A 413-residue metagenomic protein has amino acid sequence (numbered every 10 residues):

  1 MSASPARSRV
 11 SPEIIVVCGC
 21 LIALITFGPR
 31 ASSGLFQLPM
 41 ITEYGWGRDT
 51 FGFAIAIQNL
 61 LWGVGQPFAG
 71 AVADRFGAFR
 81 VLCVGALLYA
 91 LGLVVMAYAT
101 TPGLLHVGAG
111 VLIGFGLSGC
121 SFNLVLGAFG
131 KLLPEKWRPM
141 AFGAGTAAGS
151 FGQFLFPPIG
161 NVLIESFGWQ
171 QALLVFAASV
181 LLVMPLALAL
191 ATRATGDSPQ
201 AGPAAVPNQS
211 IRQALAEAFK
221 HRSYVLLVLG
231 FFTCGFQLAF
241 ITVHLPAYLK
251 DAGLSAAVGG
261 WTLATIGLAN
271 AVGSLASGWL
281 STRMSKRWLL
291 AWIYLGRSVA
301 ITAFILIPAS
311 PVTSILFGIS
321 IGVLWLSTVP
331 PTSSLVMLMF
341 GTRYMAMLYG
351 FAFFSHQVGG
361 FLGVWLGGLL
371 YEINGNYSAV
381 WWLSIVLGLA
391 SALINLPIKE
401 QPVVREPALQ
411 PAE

Functional and structural regions predicted by a protein language model:
A31, N59-P67, Q153-F154, G267-L275 (+1 more regions): Residue-level signature of mid-helix packing/kink "hotspots" within the transmembrane helices of 12-pass Major
S33-Q37, F219-S274: Extracytoplasmic gate region of multi-pass secondary transporters
M40, G119-L133, S327-F340: Intracellular juxtamembrane helix-capping segments at the cytosolic ends of symmetry-related transmembrane helices
G65-G77, S274-S285, E372: Helix-to-loop junctions at the C-terminal end of transmembrane segments in multipass secondary transporters
L87-T100, G296-A309: C-terminal ends and interior cores of transmembrane alpha-helices in multi-pass membrane transporters/permeases
L104-C120, F232, T313-S327: Hydrophobic core of transmembrane alpha-helices in multi-pass small-molecule transporters, especially MFS/SLC-type
A109-A147: Cytoplasmic helix-loop-helix junction between adjacent transmembrane helices in 12-TM secondary transporters
G145-G196: Helix-loop-helix hairpin linking two adjacent transmembrane segments in secondary transporters
